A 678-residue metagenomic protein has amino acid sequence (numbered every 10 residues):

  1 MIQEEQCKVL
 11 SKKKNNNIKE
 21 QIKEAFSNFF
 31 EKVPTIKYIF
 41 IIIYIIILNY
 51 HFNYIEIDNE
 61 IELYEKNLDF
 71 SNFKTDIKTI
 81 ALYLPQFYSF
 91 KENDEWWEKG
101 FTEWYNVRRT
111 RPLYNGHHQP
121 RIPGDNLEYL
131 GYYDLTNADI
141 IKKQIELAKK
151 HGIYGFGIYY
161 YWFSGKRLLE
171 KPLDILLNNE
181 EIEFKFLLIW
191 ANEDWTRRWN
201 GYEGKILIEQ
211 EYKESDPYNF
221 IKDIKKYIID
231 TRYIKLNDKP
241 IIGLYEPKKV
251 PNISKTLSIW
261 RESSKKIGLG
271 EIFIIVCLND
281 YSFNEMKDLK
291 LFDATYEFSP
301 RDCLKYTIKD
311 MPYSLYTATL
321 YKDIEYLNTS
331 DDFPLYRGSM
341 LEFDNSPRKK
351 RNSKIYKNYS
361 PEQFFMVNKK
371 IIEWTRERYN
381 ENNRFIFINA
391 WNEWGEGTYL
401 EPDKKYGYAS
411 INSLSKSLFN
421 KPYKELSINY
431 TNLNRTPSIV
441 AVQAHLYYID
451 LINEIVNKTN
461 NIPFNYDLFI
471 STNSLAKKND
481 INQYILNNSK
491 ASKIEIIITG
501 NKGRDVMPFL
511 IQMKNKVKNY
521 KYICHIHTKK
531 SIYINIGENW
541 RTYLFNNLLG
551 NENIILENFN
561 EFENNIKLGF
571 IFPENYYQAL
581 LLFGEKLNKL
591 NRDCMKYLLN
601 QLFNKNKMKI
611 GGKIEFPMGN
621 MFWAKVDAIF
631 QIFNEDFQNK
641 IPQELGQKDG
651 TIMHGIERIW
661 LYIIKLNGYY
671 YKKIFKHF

Functional and structural regions predicted by a protein language model:
M1, Y44, G152, G268-L269 (+4 more regions): Glycine-centered secondary-structure boundary/capping sites
M1-E60, E65: Membrane-proximal basic amphipathic "stem/tether" segments
N15, K222, E377, K609-I610: Hydrophobic alpha-helical segments with strong N-terminal bias
Y50-I57, K142, K149, Y306-T317 (+6 more regions): ER/Golgi luminal nucleotide-sugar-dependent glycosyltransferases, focusing on the catalytic module
F52-L426: Glycan-processing catalytic domains of CAZymes
